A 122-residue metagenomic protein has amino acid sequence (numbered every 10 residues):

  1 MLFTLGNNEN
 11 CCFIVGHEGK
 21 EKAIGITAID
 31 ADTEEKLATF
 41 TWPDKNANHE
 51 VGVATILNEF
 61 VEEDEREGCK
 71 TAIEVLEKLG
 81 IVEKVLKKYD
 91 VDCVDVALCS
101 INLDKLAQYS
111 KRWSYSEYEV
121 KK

Functional and structural regions predicted by a protein language model:
M1-C11: Glycine-rich short-loop/terminal segments
L5, D30, D90: Acidic surface patches and DE-rich sequence motifs
L5, V15-E18, I24, V51 (+2 more regions): Feature targets compositionally biased, intrinsically disordered low-complexity regions with long contiguous runs
E9, G19-K22, A28, T55-L57 (+2 more regions): Polar low-complexity intrinsically disordered regions enriched in Ser/Thr and small residues
C12-F40: Catalytic phosphate/metal-binding cores of nucleic-acid and nucleotide-processing enzymes, i.e., regions that mediate
D30-G80: Acidic, aromatic-enriched beta-alpha/helix-loop junctions
R66-Y118: Short, compact, well-ordered microdomains
